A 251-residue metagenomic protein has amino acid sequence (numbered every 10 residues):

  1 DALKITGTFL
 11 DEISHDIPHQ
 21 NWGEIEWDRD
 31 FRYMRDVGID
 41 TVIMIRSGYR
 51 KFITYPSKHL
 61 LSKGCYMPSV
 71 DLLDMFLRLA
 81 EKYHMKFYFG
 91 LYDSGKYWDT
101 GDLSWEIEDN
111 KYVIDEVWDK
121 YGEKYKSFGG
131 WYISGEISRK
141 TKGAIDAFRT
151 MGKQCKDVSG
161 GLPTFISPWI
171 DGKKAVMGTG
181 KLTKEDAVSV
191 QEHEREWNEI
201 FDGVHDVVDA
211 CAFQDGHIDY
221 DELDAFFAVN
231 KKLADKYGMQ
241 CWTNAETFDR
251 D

Functional and structural regions predicted by a protein language model:
D1-D251: Glycan-processing catalytic domains of CAZymes
